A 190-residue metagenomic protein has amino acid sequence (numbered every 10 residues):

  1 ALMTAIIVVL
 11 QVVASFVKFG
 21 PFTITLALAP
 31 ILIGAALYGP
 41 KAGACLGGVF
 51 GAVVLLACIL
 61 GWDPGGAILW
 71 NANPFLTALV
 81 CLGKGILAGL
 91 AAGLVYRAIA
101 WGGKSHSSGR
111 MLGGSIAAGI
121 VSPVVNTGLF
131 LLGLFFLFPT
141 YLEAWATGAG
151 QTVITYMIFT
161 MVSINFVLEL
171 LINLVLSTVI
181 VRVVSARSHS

Functional and structural regions predicted by a protein language model:
A1-S190: Loop-helix junctions at membrane interfaces
